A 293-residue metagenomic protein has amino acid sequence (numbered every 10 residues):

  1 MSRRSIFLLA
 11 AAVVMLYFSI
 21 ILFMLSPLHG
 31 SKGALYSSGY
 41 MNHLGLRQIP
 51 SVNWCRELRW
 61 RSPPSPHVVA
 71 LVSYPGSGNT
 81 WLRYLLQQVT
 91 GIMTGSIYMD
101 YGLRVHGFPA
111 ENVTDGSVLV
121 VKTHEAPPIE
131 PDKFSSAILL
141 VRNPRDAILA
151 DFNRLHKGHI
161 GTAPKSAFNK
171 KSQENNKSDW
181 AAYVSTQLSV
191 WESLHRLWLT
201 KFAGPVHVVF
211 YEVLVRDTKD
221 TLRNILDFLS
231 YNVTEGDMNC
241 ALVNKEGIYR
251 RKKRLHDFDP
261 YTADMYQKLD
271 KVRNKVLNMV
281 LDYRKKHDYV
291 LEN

Functional and structural regions predicted by a protein language model:
S2-V209, R251-N293: PAPS-dependent sulfotransferase catalytic domain
V72, F202-F228: Phosphate-binding beta-loop-alpha motif at adenosine-nucleotide cofactor sites
G95-S96, Y231-A241: Short, surface-exposed acidic
R145, K219-R223, N239: An amphipathic alpha-helix signature
L155, D227-Y231: Conserved AAA+ ATPase "sensor/coupling" helix adjacent to the nucleotide-binding pocket
A241-I248: Post-kinase regulatory C-tail/linker adjacent to protein kinase catalytic domains
